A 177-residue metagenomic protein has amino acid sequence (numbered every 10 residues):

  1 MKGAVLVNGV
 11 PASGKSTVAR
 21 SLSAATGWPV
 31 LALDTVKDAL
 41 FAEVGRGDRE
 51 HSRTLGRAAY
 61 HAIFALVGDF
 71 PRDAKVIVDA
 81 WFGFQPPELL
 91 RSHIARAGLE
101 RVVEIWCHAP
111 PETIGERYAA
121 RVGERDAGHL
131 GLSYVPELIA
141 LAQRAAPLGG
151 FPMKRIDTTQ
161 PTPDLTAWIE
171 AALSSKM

Functional and structural regions predicted by a protein language model:
V7: Hydrophobic anchor at the beta1->P-loop junction of P-loop NTPases
V10: P-loop (Walker A) phosphate-binding loop of NTP-binding proteins
S13: ATP-binding Walker
S16: Walker A/P-loop
R20-G68, R72: Conserved substrate/cofactor phosphate-moiety recognition/catalytic segment in nucleotide-dependent phosphotransferases
L55-L99: Glycine-rich phosphate-binding loop used to anchor ATP phosphates in small-molecule kinases, encompassing both
A97-A119: Conserved phosphate-donor/acceptor-positioning beta-strand/loop module used by diverse small-molecule
G123-W168: Small-molecule kinase domains that catalyze NTP-dependent phosphoryl transfer to phosphate-bearing small molecules
